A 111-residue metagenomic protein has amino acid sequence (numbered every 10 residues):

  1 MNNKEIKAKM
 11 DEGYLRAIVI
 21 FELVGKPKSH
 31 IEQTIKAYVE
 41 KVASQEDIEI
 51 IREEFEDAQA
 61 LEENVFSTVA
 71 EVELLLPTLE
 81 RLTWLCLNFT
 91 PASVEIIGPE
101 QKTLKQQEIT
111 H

Functional and structural regions predicted by a protein language model:
M1-H111: Long, contiguous binding/interaction regions
